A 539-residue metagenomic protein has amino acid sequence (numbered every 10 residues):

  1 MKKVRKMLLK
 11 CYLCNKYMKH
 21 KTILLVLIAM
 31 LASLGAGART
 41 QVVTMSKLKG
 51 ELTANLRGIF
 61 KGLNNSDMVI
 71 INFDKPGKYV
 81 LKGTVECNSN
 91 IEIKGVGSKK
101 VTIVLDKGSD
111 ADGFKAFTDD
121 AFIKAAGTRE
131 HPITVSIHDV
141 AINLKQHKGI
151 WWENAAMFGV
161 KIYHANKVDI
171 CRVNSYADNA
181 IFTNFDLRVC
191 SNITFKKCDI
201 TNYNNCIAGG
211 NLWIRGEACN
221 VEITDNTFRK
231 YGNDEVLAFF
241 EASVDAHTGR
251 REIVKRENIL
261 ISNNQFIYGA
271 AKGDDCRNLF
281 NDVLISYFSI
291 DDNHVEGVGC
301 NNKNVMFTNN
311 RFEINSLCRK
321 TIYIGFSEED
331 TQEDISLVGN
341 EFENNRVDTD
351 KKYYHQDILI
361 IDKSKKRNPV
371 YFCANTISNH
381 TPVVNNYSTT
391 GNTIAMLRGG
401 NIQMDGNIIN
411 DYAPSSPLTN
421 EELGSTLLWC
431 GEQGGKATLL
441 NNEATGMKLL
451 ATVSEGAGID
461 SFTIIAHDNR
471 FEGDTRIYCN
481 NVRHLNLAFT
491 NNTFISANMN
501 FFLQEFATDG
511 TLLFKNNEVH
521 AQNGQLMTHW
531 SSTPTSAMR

Functional and structural regions predicted by a protein language model:
L25-S33: Bacterial N-terminal signal peptides
K47-G58, D67-E92, V96-D110, I142: N-terminal extracellular ligand-recognition/capping segment immediately after the signal peptide
L56-N64, Y79-C87, I103, K124-G127 (+4 more regions): Short, T/G/N/S-enriched strand-turn elements that build extracellular solenoid repeat scaffolds
N88-N90, S98, S109, P132 (+40 more regions): Parallel beta-helix/beta-solenoid
K100, L144, A177-D178, V189 (+25 more regions): Residues in short coils/turns that link rungs of repeat/solenoid architectures in beta-rich domains
A111-A116, D120-F122, K148-W151, M157-G159 (+17 more regions): Structural detector of coil-to-beta-strand junctions
A121-D245, G273-D274: Right-handed parallel beta-helix
